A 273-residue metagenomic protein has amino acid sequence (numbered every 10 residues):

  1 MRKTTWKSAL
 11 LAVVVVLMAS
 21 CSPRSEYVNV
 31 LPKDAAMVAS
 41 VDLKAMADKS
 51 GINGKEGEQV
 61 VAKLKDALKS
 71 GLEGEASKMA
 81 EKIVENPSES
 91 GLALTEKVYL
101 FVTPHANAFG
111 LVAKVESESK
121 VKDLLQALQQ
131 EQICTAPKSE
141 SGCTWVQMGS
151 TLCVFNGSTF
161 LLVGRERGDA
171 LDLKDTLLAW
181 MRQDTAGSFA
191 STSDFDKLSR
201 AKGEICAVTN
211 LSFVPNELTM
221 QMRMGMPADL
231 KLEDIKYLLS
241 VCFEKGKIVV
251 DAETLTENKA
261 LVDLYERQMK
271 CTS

Functional and structural regions predicted by a protein language model:
M1-A19: Sec-dependent bacterial lipoprotein signal peptides
K3-T4, D42-L43, T135, Q147-S150 (+1 more regions): Solvent-exposed, well-ordered amphipathic alpha-helical segments that flank/support binding or catalytic loops
C21-Q147, R182, A186-D234, S240 (+2 more regions): Structural boundary/hinge residues at secondary-structure and domain interfaces
V146-W180: A short, solvent-exposed beta-edge/loop patch
